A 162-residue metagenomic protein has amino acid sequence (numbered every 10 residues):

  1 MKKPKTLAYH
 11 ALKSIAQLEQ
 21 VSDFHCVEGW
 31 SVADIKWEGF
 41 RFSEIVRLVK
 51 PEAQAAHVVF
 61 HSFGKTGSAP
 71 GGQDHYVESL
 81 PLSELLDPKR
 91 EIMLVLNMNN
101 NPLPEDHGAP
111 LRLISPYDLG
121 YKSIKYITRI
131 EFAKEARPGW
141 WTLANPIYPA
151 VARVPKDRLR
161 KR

Functional and structural regions predicted by a protein language model:
M1, H10-A11, S22, R41 (+3 more regions): A compositional/structural signature for long, glycine/proline-rich flexible linkers and loops on extracytoplasmic
M1-W37: A glycine-rich, hydrophobic loop/mini-helix early in the fold
T6-A8, R41, P81: Short, solvent-exposed coil/turn linker segments
A11, E28, G39, S62-G64 (+1 more regions): A mature extracytoplasmic/lumenal domain signature
E38-R41, I45: Stable alpha-helical elements in mature extracytoplasmic
L48-R162: Extended, aromatic/histidine-rich regions of cofactor-dependent oxidoreductases associated with respiratory
